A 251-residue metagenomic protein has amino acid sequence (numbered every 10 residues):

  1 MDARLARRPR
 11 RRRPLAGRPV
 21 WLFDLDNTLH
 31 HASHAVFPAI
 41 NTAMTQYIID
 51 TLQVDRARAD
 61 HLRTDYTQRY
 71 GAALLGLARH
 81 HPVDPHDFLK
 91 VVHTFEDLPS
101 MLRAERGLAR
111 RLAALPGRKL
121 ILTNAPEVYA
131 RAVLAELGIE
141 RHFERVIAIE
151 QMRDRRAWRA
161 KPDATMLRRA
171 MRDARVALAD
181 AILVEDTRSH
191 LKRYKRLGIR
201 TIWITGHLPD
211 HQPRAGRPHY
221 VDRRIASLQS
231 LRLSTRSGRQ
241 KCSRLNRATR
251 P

Functional and structural regions predicted by a protein language model:
M1-R18, A113, P126-E127, R131-P251: Asp-based, Mg2+/Mn2+-dependent phosphohydrolase catalytic module
A3, R13-F23, T28-G107, A113 (+1 more regions): N-terminal helical cap/lid subdomain that shapes the substrate entry/recognition surface in HAD-like hydrolases
N27, I121-N124, E185: Conserved residues at beta->alpha junctions
H31, I121-T123, W203: Hydrophobic residues in well-ordered beta-strands that form the structural core
V54, V83, G117, V176 (+1 more regions): Short glycine/serine/threonine/alanine-rich loop segments
S100, A104, L122, R159: Residue-level marker of regulatory loop/turn positions in helix-turn-helix DNA-binding domains and in histidine
R111-A114, L120: Conserved serine/cysteine hydrolase catalytic core
